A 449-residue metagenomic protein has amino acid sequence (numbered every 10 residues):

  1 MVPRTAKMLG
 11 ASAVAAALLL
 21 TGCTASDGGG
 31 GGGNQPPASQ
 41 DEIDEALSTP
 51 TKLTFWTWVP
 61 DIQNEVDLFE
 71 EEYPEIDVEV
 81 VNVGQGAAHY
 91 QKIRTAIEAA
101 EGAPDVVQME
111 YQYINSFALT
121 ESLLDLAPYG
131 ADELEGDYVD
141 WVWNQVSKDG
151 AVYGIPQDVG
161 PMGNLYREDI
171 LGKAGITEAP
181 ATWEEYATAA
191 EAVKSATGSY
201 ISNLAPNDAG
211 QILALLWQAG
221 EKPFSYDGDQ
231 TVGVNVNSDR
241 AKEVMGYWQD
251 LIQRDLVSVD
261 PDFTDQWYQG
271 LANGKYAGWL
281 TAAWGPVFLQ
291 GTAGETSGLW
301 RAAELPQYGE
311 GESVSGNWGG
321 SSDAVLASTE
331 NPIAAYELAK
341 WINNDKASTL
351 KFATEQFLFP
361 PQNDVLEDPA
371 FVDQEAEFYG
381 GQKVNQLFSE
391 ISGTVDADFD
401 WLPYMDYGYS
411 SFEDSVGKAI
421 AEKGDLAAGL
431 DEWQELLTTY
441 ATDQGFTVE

Functional and structural regions predicted by a protein language model:
V2-A11, A15-A16, L20-N115, L134 (+4 more regions): Conserved N-terminal structural module of periplasmic/extracytoplasmic solute-binding proteins
P37-E42, Y111-M162, L215, R301-A303 (+1 more regions): Hinge/lid segment of periplasmic solute-binding proteins
L47, W284-T296, G309-S411, Q444 (+1 more regions): C-terminal lobe and pocket-closing loops of periplasmic/extracytoplasmic Venus-flytrap solute-binding proteins
N82-I93, Q112, W183-T188, D260-N273: Short helix-initiation/N-cap motifs at beta->coil->alpha
I97-M109, L124, G198-Y200, N273-A282: Alpha-to-beta junction loops
A103-D105, E133-L171, I201, E312-G316 (+1 more regions): A structural signal for short loop-to-beta-strand junctions that line the ligand-binding cleft of periplasmic/secreted
Y153-Q157, M162, E184-G233, R240 (+1 more regions): Extracytoplasmic/periplasmic solute-binding protein
A190, Q230-P261, L305: Glycine-centered hinge/linker elements that transmit conformational signals in sensory and ligand-binding systems
